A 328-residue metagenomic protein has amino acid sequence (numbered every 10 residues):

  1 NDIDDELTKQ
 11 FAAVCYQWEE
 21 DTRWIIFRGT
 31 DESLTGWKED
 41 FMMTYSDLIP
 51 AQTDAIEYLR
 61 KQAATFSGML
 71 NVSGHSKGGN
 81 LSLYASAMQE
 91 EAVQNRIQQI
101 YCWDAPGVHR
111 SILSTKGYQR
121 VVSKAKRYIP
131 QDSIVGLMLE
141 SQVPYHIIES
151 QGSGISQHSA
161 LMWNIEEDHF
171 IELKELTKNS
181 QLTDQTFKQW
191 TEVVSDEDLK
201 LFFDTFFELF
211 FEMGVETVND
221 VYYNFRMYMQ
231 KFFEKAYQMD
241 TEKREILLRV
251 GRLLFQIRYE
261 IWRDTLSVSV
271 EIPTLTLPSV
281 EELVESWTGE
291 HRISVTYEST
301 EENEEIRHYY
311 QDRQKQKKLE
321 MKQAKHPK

Functional and structural regions predicted by a protein language model:
N1-R23, F27-M69, E90-K328: Alpha/beta hydrolase fold serine-hydrolase catalytic domain that processes acyl esters and thioesters
G74-G78, S82: Gly/Ala-rich beta-loop-alpha elbow adjacent to hydrolase catalytic centers
S82-E91: Short glycine-enriched nucleophile-adjacent loop and the immediately C-terminal alpha-helix near the catalytic center
